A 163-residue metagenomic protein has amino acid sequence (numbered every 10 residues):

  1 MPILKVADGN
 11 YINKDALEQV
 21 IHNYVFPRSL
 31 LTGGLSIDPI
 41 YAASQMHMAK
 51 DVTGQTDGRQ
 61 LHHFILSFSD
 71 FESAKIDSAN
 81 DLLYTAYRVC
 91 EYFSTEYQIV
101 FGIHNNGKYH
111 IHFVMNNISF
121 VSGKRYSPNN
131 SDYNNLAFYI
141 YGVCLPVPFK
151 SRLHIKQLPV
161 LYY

Functional and structural regions predicted by a protein language model:
M1-Y163: N-terminal nicking endonuclease/strand-transfer module with a His-rich metal-binding environment and a catalytic Tyr
